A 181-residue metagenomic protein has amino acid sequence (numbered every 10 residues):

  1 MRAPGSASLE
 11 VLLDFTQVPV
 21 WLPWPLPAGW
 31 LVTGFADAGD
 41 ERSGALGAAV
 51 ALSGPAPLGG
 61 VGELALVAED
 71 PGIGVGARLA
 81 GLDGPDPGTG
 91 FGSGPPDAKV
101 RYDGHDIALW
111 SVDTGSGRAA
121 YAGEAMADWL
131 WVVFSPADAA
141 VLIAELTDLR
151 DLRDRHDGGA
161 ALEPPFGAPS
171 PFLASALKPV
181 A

Functional and structural regions predicted by a protein language model:
M1-V18: N-terminal cysteine/histidine-rich coordination modules
T16-P23, V50-L52: Intrinsically disordered, low-complexity boundary segments flanking structured domains
W21-T33: Proline-anchored loop/turn motifs at beta-strand termini and strand-loop-strand connectors
P27-G29, A56-G59, G123-W129: Short, solvent-exposed coil/turn segments at beta-strand boundaries
L31-S111: Short, solvent-exposed recognition patches
S93-A181: A short, solvent-exposed beta-edge/loop patch
